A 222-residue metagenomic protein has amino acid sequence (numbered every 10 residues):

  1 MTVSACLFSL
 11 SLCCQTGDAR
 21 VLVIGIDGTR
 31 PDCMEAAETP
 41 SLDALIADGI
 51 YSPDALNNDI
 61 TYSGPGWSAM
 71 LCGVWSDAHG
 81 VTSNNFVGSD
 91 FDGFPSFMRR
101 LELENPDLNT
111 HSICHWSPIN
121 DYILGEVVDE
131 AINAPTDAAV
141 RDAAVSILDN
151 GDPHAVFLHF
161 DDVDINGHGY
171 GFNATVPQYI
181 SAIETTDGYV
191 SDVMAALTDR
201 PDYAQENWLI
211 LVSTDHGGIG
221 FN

Functional and structural regions predicted by a protein language model:
M1-S11: Bacterial N-terminal signal peptides
D18-R30, L45, M70, L101 (+4 more regions): Beta-strand elements within well-structured catalytic alpha/beta cores of enzymes that handle phosphate/sulfate esters
L22-V23, S41, T185-N222: Metal-dependent active-site segment of extracytoplasmic phospho-/sulfohydrolases and closely related
G28-C33, L56-N57, T82-S89, E130-A134 (+2 more regions): Second-shell loop/turn segments in exported
D32-E35, S63, V81, N120-L124 (+2 more regions): Extracytoplasmic/secreted cell-surface and envelope-processing proteins
D32-G66, G73-V74: Short, structured active-site-proximal loop/turn typified by the sulfatase FGly-forming signature C/S-X-P-X-R
H79-A139: Catalytic-site neighborhoods of secreted/periplasmic enzymes that process anionic sulfate/phosphate groups
P118-E130, V145-D192: Active-site His/acidic residue clusters
